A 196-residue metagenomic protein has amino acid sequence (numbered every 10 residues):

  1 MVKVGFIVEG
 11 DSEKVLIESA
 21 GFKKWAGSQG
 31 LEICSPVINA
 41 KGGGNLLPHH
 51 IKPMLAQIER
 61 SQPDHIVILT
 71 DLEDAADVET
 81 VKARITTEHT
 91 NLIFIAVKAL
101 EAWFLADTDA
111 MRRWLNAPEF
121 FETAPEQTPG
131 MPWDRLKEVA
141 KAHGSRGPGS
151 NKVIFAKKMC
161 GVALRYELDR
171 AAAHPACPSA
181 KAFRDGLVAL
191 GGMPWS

Functional and structural regions predicted by a protein language model:
M1-K3, S12-A40, N45-S196: C-terminal accessory helical subdomains adjacent to catalytic cores in phosphodiester- and nucleotide-handling enzymes
F6-V8: RNase H-like, metal-dependent nuclease domains and their acidic two-metal-ion catalytic environment used
